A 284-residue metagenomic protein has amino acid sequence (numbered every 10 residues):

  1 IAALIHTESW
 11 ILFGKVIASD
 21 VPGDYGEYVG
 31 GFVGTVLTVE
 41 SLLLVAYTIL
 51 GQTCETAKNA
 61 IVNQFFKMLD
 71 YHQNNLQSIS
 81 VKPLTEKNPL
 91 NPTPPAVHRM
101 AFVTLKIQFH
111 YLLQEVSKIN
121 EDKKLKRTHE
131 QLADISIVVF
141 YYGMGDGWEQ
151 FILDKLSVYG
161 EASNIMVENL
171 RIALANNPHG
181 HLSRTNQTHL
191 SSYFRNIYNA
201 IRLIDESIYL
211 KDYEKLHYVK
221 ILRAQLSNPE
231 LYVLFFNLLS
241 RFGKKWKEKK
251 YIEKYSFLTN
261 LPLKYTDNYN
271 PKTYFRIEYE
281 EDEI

Functional and structural regions predicted by a protein language model:
I1-E40, L44-Y47, T85: Short hydrophobic membrane-inserting helices
E40-A60: Transmembrane signal-anchor/signal-peptide helices with a preference for the extracytoplasmic
A57-I284: Intrinsically disordered, low-complexity polar regions and short flexible loop motifs
